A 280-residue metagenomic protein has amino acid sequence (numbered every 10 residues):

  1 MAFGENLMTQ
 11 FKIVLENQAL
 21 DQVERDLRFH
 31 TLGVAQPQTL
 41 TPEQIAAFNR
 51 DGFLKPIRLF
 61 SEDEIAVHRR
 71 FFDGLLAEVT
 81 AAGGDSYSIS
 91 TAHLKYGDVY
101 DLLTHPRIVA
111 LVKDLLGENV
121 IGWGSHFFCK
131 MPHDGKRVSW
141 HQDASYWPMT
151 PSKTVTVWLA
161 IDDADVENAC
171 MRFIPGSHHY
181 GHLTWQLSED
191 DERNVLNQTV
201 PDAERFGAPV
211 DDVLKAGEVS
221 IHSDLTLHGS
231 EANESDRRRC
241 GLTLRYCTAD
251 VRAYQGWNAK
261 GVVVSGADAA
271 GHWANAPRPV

Functional and structural regions predicted by a protein language model:
A2-G33, L76-E78, V219-I221, L225-V280: Non-heme Fe(II)/2-oxoglutarate
A2-I121, K215: N-terminal auxiliary "cap/dimerization" subdomain that precedes the catalytic jelly-roll/cupin core of mononuclear
P37, F53, T156-A160, P209-D211 (+2 more regions): Conserved hydrophobic/aromatic beta-strand scaffold that supports enzyme active sites
R58, G176, Y246: Active-site donor-binding loop signature of nucleotide-sugar glycosyltransferases
D63, M131, D165, Y180 (+1 more regions): Feature marks short, surface-exposed loop/turn motifs that line or immediately flank catalytic pockets and channel
S86-Y96, R107-F173, H178: Conserved double-stranded beta-helix
M149-P151, A203-E204, E234-R238: A generic structural micro-feature
V166-L227, E231, V251, A270: Double-stranded beta-helix
